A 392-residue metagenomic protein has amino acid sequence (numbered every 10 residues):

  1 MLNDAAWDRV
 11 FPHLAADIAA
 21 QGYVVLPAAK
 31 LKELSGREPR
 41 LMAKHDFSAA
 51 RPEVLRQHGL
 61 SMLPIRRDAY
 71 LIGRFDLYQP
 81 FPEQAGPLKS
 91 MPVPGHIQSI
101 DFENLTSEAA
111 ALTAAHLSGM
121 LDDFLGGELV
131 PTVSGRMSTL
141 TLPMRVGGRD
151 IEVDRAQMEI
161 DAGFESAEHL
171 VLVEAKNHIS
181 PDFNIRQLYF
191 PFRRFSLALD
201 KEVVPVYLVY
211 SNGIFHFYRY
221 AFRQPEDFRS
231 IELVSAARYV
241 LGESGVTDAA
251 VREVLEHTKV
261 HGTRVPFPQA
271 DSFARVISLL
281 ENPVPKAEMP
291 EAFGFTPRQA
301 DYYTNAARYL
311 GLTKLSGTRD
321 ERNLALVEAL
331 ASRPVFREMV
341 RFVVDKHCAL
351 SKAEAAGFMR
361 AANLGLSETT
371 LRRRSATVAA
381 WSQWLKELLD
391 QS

Functional and structural regions predicted by a protein language model:
M1-Q98: Nuclease-adjacent, charged terminal/linker segments that flank catalytic cores
F75-M137: N-terminal, charge-rich interaction modules
M91-P94, E159-A175: Glycine-rich, often proline-containing surface loops adjacent to acidic residues and nearby aromatics that form
N104-A111, D154-M158, F183-Q187: Phosphate/oxyanion-binding active-site loops and adjacent basic polyanion-contact surfaces
E128-E165: Active-site metal-binding core of divalent-cation-utilizing nuclease and nuclease-like domains
H169-V171, K176-N184, F195-P225: Nucleic-acid nuclease catalytic cores
A175-A198, A355-A362, L366-T369: Short, hydrophobic/π-rich interface segment
S230-S392: Donor-sugar nucleotide-binding helix/loop cap in glycosyltransferases
